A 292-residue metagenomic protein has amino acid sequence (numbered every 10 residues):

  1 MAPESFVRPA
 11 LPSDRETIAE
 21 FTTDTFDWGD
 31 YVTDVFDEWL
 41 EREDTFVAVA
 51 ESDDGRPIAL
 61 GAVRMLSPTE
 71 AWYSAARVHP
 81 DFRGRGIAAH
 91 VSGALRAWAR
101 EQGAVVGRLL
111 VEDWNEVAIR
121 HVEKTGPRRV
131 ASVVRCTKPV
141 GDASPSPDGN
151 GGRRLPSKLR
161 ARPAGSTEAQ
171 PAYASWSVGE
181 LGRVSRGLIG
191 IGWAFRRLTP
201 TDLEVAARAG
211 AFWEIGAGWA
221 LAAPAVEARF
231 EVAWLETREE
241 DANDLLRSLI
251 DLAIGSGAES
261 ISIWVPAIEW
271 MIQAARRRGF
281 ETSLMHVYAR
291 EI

Functional and structural regions predicted by a protein language model:
R15, T22-S52, P57-A62, A174-F212: Active-site rim helix/loop that mediates acceptor-substrate recognition in acyltransferases
V49, R56-R64, W72-R77, E214-A225: Conserved beta-strand in the GNAT
M65, L110-E112, R128-D142, E281-I292: Conserved catalytic-core motifs of GNAT/GCN5-like acyltransferases
M65-Y73, R83, A222-A233, T282-L284: A conserved beta-turn-beta hairpin within the catalytic core of GNAT-like acetyltransferases that forms part
A71, A99-W114, H121, G255-P266: Conserved GNAT acetyl-CoA-binding A-motif
V78, G84-E101, R120, K124 (+1 more regions): Conserved acetyl-CoA-binding loop-helix of GNAT-fold acetyltransferases
A89, E101, D113-S132, A267-S283: Conserved active-site alpha-helix within GNAT-family acetyltransferase domains
G126-V226: Amide-forming acyltransferase catalytic core, primarily the GNAT-like/NAT-type and related acyltransferase folds
